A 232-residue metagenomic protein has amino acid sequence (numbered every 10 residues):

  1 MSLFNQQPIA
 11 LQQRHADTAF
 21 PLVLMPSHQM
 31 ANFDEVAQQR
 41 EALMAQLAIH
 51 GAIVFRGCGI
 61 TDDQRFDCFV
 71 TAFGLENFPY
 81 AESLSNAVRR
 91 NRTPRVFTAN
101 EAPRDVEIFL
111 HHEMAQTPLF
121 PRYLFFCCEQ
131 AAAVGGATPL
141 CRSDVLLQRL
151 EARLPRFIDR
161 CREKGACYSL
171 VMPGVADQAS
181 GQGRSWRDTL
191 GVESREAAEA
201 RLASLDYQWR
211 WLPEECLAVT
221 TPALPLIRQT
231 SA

Functional and structural regions predicted by a protein language model:
M1-A232: Non-heme Fe(II) oxygenase catalytic core, chiefly the N-lobe of the double-stranded beta-helix
